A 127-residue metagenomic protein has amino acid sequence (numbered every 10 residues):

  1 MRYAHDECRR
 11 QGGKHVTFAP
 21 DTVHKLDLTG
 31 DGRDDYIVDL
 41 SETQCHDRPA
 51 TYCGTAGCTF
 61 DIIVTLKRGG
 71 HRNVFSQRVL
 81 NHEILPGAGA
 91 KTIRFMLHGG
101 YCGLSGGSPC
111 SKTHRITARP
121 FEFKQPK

Functional and structural regions predicted by a protein language model:
M1-R2, D6-Q11, V79-K127: Acidic, small-residue rich beta-repeat scaffolds with periodic aromatic anchors
Y3-H5, D47-V74, S108, T113-P120: Beta-propeller blade repeat segments, especially FG-GAP/WD-type strand-to-loop junctions in 6- to 7-bladed propeller
R9, S41-E42, R68: Sec-exported extracytoplasmic/periplasmic mature domains
H15-G30, Q77-T92: Beta-propeller blade termini
P20-D21, D34-Y36, F60-D61, K112: Residue-level detector of short, conserved catalytic/binding motifs and their immediate flanks
L28-S41, A88-H98: Acidic/hydrophobic-patterned starts of short beta strands in beta-sheet-rich repeat architectures
E42-C53, H98-G106: Short, conserved, GDST-rich strand-edge loop motifs in beta-rich repeat architectures
